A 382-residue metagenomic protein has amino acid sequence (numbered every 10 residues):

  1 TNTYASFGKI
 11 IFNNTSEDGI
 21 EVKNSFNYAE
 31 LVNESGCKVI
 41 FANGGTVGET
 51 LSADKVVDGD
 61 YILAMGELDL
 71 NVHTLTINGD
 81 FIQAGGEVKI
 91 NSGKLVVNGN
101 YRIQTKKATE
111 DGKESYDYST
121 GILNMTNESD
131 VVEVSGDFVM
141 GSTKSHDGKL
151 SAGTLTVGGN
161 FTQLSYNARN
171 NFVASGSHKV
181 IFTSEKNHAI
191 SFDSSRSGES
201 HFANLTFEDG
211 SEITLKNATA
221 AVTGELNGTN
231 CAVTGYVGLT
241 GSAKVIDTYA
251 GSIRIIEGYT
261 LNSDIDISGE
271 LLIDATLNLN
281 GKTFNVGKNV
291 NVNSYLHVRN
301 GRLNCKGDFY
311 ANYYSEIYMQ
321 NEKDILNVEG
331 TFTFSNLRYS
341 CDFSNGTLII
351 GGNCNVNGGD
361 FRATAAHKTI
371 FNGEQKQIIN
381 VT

Functional and structural regions predicted by a protein language model:
T1-T382: Extracellular beta-strand-rich, repetitive "passenger/adhesive" scaffolds that bind or process carbohydrates
